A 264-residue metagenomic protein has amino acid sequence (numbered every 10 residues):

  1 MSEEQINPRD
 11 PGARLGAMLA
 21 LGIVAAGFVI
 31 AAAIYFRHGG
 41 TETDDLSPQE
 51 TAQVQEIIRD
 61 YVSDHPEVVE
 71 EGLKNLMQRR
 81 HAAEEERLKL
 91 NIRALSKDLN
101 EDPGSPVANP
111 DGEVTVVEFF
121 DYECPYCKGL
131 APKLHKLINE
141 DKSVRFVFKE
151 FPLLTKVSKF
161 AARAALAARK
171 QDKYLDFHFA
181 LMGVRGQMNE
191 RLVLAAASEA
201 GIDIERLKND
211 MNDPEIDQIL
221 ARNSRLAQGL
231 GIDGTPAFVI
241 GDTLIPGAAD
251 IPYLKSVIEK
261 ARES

Functional and structural regions predicted by a protein language model:
S2-L154, N212, Q218-G229, G234 (+2 more regions): Extracytoplasmic thiol/disulfide redox context detector
D10, P152-S264: Cysteine-centric redox/oxidoreductase cores and disulfide-bonded domains
